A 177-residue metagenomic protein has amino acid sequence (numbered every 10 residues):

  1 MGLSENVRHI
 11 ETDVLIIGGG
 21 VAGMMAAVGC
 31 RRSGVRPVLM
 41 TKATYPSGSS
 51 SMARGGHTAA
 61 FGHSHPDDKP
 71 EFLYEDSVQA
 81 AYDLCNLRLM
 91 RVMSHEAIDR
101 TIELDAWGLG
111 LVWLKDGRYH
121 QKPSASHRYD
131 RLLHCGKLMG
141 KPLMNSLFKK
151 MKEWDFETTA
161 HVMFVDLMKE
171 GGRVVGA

Functional and structural regions predicted by a protein language model:
M1-V14, R32: Extreme N-terminal leader/targeting segments of oxidoreductases
L3-N6, G29, K42-V175: Conserved N-terminal/central alpha/beta ligand/cofactor-binding core
V14-L39: N-terminal Rossmann-like FAD-binding beta1-loop-alpha1 element of flavoenzymes
